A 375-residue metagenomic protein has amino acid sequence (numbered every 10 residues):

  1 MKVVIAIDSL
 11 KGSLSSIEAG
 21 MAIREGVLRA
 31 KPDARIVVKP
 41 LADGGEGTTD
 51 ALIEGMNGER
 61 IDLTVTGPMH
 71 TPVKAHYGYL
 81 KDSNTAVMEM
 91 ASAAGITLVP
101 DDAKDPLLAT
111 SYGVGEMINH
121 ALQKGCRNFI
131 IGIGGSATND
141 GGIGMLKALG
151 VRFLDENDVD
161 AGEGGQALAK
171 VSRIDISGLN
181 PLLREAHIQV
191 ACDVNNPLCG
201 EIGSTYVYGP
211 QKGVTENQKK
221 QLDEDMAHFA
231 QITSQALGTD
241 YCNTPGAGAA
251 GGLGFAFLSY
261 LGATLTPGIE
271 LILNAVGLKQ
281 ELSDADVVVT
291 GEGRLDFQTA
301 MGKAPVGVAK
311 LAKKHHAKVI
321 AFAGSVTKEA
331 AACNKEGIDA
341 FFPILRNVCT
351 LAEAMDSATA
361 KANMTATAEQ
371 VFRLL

Functional and structural regions predicted by a protein language model:
K2-I133, A137-L375: N-terminal loops that bind phosphate or other acidic moieties and the adjacent beta-alpha structural core
